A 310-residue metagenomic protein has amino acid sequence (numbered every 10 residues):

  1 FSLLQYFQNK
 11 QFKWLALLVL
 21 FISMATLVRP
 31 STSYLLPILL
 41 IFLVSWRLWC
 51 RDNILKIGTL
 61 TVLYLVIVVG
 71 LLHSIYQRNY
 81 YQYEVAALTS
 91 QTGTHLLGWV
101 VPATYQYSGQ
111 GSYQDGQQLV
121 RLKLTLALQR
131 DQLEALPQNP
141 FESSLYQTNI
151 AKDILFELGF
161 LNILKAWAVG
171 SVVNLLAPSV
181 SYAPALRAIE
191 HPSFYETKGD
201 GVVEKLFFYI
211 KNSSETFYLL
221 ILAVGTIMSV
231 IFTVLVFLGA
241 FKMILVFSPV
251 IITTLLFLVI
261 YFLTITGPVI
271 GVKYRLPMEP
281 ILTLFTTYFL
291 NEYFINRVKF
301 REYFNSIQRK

Functional and structural regions predicted by a protein language model:
F1-L15, R47: Membrane-interface transmembrane helices that cradle and orient dolichyl/undecaprenyl
F12-K13, C50-V66: Membrane-interfacial entry segments at the cytosolic side of transmembrane helices
W14-R29, L40, Y64-Y76, L263: Membrane-interface alpha helices of multi-pass inner-membrane proteins
A16-L17, S31-W46, T286: Transmembrane-embedded, aromatic-rich helix segments that form part of the hydrophobic channel/pocket engaging
V28-L35, Y80-Y83, T266-E279: Membrane-interface catalytic loops of GT-C/OST-like multi-pass glycosylation enzymes that act
A87-K198: Membrane-proximal stem/loop segments at transmembrane-domain junctions that anchor or position
L158, K165-L255: Membrane-interface anchor segments at the N-terminal boundary of transmembrane helices in multi-pass membrane enzymes
Y218-K310: Long, positively charged, glycine-interspersed low-complexity recognition regions
